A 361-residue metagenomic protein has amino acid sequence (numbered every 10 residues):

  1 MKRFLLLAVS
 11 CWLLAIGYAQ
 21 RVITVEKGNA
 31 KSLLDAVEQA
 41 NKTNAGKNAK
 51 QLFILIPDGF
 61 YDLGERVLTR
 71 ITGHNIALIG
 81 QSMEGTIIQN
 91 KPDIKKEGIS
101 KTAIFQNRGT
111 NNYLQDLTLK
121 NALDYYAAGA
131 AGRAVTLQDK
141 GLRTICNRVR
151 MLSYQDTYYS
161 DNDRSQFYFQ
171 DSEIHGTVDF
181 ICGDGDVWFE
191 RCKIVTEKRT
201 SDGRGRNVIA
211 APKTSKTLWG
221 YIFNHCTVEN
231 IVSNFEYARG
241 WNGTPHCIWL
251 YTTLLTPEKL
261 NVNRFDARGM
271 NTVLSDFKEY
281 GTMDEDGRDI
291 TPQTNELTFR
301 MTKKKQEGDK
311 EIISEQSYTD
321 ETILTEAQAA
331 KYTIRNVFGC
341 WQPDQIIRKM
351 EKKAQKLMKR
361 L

Functional and structural regions predicted by a protein language model:
M1-Q20: Bacterial Sec-dependent N-terminal signal peptides
R21-L361: Sequence-level preference for short, compositionally simple segments enriched in small aliphatic or small polar residues
